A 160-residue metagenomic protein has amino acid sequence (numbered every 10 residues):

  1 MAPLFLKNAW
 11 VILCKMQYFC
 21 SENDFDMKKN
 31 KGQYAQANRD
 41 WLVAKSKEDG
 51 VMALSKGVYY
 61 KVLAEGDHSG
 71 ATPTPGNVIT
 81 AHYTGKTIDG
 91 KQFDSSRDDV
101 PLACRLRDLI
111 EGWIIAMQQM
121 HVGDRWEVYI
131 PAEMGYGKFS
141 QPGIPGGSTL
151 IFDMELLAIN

Functional and structural regions predicted by a protein language model:
A2, L6, C14-N160: Cross-family detector of peptidyl-prolyl cis-trans isomerase
